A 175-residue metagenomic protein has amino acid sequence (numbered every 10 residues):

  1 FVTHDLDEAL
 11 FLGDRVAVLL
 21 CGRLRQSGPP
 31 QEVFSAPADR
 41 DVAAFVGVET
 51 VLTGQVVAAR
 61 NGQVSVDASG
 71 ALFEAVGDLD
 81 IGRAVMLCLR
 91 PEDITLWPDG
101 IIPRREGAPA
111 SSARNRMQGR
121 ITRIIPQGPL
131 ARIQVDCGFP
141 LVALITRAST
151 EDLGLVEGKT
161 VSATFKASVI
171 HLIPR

Functional and structural regions predicted by a protein language model:
F1-V2: Conserved H-loop
A9-G13: A short, surface-exposed alpha-helical micro-motif characterized by mixed small hydrophobic and charged/polar residues
R15, S27: Short, glycine/charged-rich "phosphate-handling" switch motifs in NTP-dependent and phosphotransfer domains
C21-G22: Conserved ABC ATPase "signature" C-loop
Q31-S35, A43: Short acidic-hydrophobic catalytic motif
S35, G70-I125, P129-R132, L144-R175: Glycine/charge-rich catalytic "coupling/switch" loops of P-loop NTPases
V48-A59, R114-I124: Structural detector for short beta-strands of small beta-barrel domains
G62-S65, G128-Q134: Short aromatic-glycine-enriched beta-strand elements
